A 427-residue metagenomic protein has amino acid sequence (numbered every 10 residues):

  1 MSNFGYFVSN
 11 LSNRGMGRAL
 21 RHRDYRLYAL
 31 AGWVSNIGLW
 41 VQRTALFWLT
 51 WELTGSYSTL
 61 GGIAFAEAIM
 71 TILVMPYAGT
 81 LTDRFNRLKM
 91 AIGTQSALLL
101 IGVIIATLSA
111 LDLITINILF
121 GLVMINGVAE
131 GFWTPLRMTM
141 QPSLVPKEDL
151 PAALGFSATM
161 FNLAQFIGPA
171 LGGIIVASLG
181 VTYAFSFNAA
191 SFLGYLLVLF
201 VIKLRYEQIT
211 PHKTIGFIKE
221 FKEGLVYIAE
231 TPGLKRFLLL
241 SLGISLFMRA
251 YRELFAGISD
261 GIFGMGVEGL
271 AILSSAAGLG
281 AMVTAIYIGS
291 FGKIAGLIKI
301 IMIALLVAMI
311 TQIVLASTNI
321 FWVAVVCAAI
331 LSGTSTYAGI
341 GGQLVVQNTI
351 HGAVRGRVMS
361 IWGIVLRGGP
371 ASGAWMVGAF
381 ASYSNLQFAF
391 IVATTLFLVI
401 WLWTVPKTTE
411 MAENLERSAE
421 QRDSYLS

Functional and structural regions predicted by a protein language model:
N3-V8, F200-V226, N414-D423: Flexible cytoplasmic inter-helical loops of multi-pass small-molecule transporters
F7-M70, V226-A277: Helix-loop boundary and gating motifs at the non-cytosolic
Y25, R87, M138, D149-P151 (+3 more regions): Cytoplasm-facing, short amphipathic helices at loop-to-helix transitions on the intracellular side of 12-TM secondary
A31, F156-A164, L240, I361-V365: Hydrophobic alpha-helical segments of secondary membrane carriers
Y57-S58, K147-S157, V267, G352-I361: Loop-to-transmembrane helix entry/capping segments in MFS-fold secondary transporters and related SLC/MFSD carriers
I63, L73-Y77, R84, M90 (+7 more regions): C-terminal transmembrane bundle of multi-pass solute transporters/carriers
I114-F132, V323-Y337: Hydrophobic core of transmembrane alpha-helices in multi-pass small-molecule transporters, especially MFS/SLC-type
I116-V123, G127, A152-E207, E268-S275 (+4 more regions): Hydrophobic alpha-helical transmembrane segments
